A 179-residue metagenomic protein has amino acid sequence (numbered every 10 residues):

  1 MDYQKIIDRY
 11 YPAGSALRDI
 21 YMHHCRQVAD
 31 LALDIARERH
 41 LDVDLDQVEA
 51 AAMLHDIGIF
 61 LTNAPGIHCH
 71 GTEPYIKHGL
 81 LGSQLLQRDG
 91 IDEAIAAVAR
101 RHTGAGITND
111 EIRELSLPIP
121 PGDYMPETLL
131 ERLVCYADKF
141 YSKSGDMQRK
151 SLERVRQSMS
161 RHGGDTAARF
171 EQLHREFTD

Functional and structural regions predicted by a protein language model:
M1-K5, E38, Q148: Active-site hotspot residues in diverse enzymes, especially metal/ion-binding acidic/histidine motifs
M1-L17: Generic N-terminal amphipathic, Lys/Arg-enriched alpha-helix
P12, H40-Q148, L152-R154: Divalent metal-dependent catalytic cores for phosphoryl transfer on phosphate-bearing substrates
R18-H23: A short, charge-rich alpha-helical start-of-domain segment used by transcription regulators
L31-A32, G82: Short, well-ordered amphipathic alpha-helical segments that serve as non-catalytic structural scaffolds within diverse
M159-D179: Charged phosphate-binding loop/patch that engages nucleotide di/tri-phosphates or the phosphate backbone of nucleic
